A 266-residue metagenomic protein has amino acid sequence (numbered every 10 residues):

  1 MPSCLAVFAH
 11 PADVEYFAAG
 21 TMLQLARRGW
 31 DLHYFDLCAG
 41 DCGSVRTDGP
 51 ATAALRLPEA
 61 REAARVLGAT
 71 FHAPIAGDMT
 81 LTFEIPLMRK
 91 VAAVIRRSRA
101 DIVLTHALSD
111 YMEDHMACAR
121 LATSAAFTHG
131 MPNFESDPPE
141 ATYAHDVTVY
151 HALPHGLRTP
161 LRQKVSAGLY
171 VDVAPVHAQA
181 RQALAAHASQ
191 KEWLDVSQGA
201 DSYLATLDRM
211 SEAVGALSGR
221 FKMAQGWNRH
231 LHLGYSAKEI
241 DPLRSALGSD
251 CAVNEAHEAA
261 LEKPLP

Functional and structural regions predicted by a protein language model:
M1-L5, F83-P266: Metal-dependent de-N-acetylase/amidase catalytic core
M1-S98, T128, A237-A246, H257-P264: Active-site rim/loop-helix segments in enzyme catalytic domains that contact anionic ligands
